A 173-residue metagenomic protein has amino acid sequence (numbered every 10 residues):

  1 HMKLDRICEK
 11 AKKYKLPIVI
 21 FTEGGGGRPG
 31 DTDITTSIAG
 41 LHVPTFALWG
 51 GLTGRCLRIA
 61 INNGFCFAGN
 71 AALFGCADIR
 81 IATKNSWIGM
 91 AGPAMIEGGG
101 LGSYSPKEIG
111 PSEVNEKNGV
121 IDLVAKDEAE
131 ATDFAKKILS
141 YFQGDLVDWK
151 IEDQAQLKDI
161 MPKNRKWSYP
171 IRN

Functional and structural regions predicted by a protein language model:
H1, S105, D127, W167-N173: General structural signal for secondary-structure boundaries
H1-E9: Glycine-rich anion/phosphate-binding loops
L16, T22-V147: Conserved catalytic cores of soluble enzyme domains, especially glycine-rich substrate-binding beta-alpha loops
T132-N173: Active-site phosphate/pyrophosphate-binding segments
